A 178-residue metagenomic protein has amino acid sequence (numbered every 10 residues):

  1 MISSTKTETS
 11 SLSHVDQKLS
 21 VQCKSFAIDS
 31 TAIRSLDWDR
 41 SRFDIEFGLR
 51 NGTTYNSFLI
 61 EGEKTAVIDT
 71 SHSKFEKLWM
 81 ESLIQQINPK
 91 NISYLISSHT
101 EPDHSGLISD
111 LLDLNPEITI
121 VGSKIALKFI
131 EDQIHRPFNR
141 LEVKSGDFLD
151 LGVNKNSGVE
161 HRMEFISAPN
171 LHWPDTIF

Functional and structural regions predicted by a protein language model:
I2-S4: Non-catalytic regulatory/accessory regions that flank a structured catalytic core
K6-S20, K24-I28, V121-T176: Metallo-beta-lactamase
Q22-L83, F178: Conserved beta-strand hairpin/beta-sheet module of binuclear metal-dependent hydrolase folds, prominently
W38, H72-K74, E101-P102, P169-W173: Short beta->alpha connector loops
R42, K77, L107-I108, E131-D132 (+1 more regions): Short glycine-/acidic-enriched loop or helix-start segments at secondary-structure transitions that form or flank
E63, K74-V121: Active-site metal-binding motif and surrounding structural segment of the metallo-beta-lactamase
A66-D69, S93-S97, E164-F165: Short catalytic-loop micro-motif centered on adjacent basic/acidic residues
I108-L112, L127, I177: Short amphipathic alpha-helical segments and helix-helix/interface helices
